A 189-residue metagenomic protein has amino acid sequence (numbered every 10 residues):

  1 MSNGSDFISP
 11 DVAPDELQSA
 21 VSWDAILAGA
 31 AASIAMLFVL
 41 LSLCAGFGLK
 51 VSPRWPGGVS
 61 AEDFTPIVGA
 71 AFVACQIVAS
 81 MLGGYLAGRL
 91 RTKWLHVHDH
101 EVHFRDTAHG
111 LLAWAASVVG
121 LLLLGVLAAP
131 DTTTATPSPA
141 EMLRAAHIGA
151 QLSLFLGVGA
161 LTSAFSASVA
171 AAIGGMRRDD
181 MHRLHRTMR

Functional and structural regions predicted by a protein language model:
E16-A35, V68, H103-V119, V169: Alpha-helical transmembrane segments and their helix-start/interface "positive-inside/aromatic belt" motifs in integral
A32-L49: Alpha-helical transmembrane segments of multi-pass membrane proteins
V51-T65: Perimembrane loop-to-helix junctions flanking transmembrane segments
V59-S60, S138-L152: Short, membrane-exposed interhelical loops at transmembrane-helix boundaries
E62-Q76: Interfacial helix-start motif at the membrane-water boundary
I77, M81, Y85, G110 (+1 more regions): Mid-bilayer segments of alpha-helical transmembrane spans in multi-pass integral membrane proteins that mediate
L122-A140: Functional transmembrane-helix hotspots
F165-R189: Juxtamembrane interface at the cytosolic side of transmembrane helices
